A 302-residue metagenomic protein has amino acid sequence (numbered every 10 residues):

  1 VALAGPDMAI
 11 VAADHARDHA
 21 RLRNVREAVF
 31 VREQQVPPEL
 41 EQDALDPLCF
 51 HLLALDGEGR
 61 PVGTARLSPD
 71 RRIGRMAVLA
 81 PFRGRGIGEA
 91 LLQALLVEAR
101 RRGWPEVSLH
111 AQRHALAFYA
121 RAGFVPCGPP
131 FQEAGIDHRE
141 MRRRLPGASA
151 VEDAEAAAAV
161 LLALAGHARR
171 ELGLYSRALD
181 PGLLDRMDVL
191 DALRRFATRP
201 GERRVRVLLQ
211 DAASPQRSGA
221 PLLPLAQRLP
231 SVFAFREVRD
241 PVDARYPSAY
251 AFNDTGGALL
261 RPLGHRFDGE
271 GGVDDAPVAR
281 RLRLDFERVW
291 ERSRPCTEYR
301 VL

Functional and structural regions predicted by a protein language model:
A2-H51, L55-R60, R72: Short amphipathic alpha-helix that is part of the acyltransferase structural core
R26, Y119, F124: Conserved active-site tyrosine of GNAT-family acetyltransferases
L52, G63-A65, M76, R139: Conserved GNAT-family N-acetyltransferase fold
S68-P81: Conserved acetyl-CoA binding element of GNAT-fold acetyltransferases
F82, G86-A94: Conserved acetyl-CoA pyrophosphate-binding loop and the N-cap/start of the following alpha-helix in GNAT-like
A99-Q112: Conserved GNAT acetyl-CoA-binding A-motif
S108-H110, V125-E140: Conserved catalytic-core motifs of GNAT/GCN5-like acyltransferases
G147-G173, R177-L302: PLD/PLD-like phosphodiesterase catalytic module centered on the HKD motif
